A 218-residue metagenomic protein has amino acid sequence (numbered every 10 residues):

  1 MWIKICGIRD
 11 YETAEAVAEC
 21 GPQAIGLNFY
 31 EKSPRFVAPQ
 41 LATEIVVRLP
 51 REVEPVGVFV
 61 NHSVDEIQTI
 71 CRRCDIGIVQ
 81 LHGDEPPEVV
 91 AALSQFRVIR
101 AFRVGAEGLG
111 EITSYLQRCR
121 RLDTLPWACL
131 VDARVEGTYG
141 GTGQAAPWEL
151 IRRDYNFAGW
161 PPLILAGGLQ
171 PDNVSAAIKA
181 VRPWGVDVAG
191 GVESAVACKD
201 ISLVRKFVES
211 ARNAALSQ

Functional and structural regions predicted by a protein language model:
M1-K4: Extreme N-terminal starter segment of soluble prokaryotic enzymes
C6, V58, H82, L165-L169 (+1 more regions): Glycine-rich beta-strand-to-loop/alpha-helix junction loops that act as flexible
A16-E19, T69-I70, A92, A176-A180 (+1 more regions): Well-formed, non-transmembrane alpha-helical positions, independent of function
V17, V79, C129, P147 (+4 more regions): Conserved, mostly hydrophobic/aromatic
P22-S33, Q80-P86, R134-T138, A180-V204: Glycine-rich phosphate-binding active-site loops on the catalytic face of alpha/beta enzymes
F29-S33, L41, V46-L165: Conserved anion-binding
P39-L49, A91-L93, A189-Q218: C-terminal helical cap(s) of enzyme catalytic domains, especially alpha/beta-barrels
F157, L163-A180, E193: A C-terminal functional module that forms or caps the active site or interfaces directly with catalytic machinery
